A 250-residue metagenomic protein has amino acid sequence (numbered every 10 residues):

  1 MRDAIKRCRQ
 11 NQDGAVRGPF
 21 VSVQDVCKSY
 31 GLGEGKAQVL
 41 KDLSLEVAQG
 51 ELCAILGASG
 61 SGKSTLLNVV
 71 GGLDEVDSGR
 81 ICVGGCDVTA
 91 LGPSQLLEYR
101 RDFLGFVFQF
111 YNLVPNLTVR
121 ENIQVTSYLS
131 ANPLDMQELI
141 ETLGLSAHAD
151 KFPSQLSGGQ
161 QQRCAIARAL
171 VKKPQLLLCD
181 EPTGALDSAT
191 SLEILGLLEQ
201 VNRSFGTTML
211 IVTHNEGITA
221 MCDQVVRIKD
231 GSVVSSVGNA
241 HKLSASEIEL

Functional and structural regions predicted by a protein language model:
M1-S29, S235, N239-L250: ABC-family P-loop ATPase nucleotide-binding domain
P19-V21, V26-I228: ABC family nucleotide-binding domain
N132, I218, V234, K242-L243: Flexible, glycine-rich phosphate/dinucleotide-binding loops and adjacent beta-alpha linkers at cofactor/substrate
V225-G238: H-loop (His-switch) and adjacent beta-strand-loop-beta switch element of ABC-type ATPase nucleotide-binding domains
